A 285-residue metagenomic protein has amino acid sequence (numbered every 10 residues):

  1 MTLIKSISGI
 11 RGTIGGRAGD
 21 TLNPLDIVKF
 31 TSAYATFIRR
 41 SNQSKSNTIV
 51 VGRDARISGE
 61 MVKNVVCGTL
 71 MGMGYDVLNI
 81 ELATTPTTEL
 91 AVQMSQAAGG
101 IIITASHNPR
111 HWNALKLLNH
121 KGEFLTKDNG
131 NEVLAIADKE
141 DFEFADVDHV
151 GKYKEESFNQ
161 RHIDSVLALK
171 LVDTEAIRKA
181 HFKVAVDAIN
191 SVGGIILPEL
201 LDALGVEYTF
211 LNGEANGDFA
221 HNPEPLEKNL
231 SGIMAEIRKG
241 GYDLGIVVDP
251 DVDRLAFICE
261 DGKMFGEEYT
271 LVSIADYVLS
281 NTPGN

Functional and structural regions predicted by a protein language model:
M1-G68, G72-M73, K152-V184: An N-terminal, well-structured beta->alpha segment
T13, N113-G240: Gly/Ser/Thr-enriched, mixed-charge loops and adjacent short helices that form phosphate/oxyanion-binding elements
L22, I57, N79, S157 (+3 more regions): Alpha-helix capping and helix-loop boundary segments enriched in small/acidic/polar residues
D26-A33, T87, H162-S165, N229-G232 (+2 more regions): Well-ordered alpha-helical segments embedded in enzymatic catalytic cores
T36, T48-W112, E199-I258: N-terminal small/polar loop signature for handling phosphorylated ligands or for N-terminal nucleophile
S44-K45, Q96, R178-A180, G241 (+1 more regions): Residue-level preference for short coil/turn positions at secondary-structure junctions
D76-V77, K183, N285: Short active-site oxyanion
R110-H111, L117-T126, A135, E236-N285: Replace "Mg2+/Mn2+-dependent" with "divalent metal-dependent
